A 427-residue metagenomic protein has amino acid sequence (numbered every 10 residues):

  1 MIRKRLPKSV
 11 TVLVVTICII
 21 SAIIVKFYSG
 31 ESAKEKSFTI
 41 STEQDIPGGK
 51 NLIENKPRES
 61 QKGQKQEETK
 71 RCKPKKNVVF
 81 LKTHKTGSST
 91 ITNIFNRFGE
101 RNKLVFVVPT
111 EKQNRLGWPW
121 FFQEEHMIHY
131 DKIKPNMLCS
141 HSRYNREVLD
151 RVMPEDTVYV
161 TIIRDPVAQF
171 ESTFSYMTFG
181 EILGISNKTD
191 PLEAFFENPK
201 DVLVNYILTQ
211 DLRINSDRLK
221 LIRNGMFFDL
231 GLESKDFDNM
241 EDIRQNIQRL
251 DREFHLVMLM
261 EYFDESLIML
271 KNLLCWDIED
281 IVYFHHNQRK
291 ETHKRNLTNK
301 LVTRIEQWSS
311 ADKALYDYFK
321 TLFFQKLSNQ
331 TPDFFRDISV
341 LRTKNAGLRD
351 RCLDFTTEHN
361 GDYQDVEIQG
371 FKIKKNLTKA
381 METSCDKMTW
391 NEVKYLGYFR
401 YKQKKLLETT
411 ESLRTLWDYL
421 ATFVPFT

Functional and structural regions predicted by a protein language model:
I2-L256, E261, W276-T427: Lumenal/extracellular "mature" regions of secretory-pathway glycan-modifying transferases
